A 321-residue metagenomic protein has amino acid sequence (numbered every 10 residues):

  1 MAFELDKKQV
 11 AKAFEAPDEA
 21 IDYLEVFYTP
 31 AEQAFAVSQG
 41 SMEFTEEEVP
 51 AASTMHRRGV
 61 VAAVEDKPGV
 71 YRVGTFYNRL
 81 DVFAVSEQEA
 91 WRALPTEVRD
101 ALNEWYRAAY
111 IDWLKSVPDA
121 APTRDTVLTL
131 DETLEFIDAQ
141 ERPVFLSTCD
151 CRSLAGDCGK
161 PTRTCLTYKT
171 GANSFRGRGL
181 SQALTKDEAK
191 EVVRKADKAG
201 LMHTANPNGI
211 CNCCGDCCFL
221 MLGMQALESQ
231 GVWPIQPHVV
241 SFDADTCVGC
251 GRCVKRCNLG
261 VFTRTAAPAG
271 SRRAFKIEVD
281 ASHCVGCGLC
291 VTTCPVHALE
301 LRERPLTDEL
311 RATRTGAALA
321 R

Functional and structural regions predicted by a protein language model:
M1-I21: Long, low-complexity, charged/polar intrinsically disordered regions in eukaryotic proteins
D18-E47: Short amphipathic alpha-helical interface segments
F44-G59: Short amphipathic alpha-helical interaction segments
H56-P68, F262-T263, L299-E300: A short, conserved structural fragment
G69-A108: Short, amphipathic alpha-helical interaction segments positioned at domain boundaries
V73, G200-N208, L227-R256, V261-G286 (+2 more regions): Ferredoxin-like iron-sulfur electron-transfer modules
L94, L102-V239: Catalytic cores of enzyme domains
C149-C151, C211-C213, C218, C247-C253 (+3 more regions): Short cysteine clusters
